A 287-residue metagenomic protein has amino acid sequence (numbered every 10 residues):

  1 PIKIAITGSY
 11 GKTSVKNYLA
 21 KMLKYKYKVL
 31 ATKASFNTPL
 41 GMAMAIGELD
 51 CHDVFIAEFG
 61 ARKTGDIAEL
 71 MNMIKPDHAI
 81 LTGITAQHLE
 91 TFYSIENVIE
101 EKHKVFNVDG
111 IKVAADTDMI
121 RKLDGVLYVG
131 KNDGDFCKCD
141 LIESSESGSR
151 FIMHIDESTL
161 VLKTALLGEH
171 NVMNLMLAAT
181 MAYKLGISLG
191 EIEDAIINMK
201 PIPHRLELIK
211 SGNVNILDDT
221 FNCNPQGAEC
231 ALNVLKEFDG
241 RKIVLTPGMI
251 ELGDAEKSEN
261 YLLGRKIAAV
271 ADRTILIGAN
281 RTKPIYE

Functional and structural regions predicted by a protein language model:
P1-D116, I120-L123, A179: Phosphate-binding loop of NTP-binding sites
Y10, A86-H88, N222, M249-L252: Short histidine/acidic/glycine/proline-rich micro-motifs that form metal- and phosphate-coordinating active-site loops
V15, D66-I67, I192, A228-A231: Hydrophobic side chains in well-ordered alpha-helices
T38-A43, H204, A255-E256: Structural motif
F55, I216, V244-L245: Residue-level marker for buried hydrophobic side chains located in beta-strands that build the well-ordered beta-sheet
H78-I216, G240, R265-R273, T282-E287: Acidic, Mg2+-coordinating active-site environments of NTP-dependent enzymes
I202, N224-E287: Active-site beta-alpha connecting loops in nucleotide-dependent enzymes
